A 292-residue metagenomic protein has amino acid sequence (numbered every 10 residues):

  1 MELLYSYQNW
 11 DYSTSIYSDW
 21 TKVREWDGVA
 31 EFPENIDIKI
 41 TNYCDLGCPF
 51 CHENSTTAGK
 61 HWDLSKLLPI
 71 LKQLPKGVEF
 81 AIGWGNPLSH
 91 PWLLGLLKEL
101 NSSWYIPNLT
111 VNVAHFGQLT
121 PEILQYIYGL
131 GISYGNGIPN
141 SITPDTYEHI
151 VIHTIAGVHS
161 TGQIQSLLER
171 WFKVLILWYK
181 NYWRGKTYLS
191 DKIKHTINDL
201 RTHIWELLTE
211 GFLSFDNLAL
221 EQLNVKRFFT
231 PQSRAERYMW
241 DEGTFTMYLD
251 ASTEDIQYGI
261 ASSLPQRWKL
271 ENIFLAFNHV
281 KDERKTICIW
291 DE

Functional and structural regions predicted by a protein language model:
M1-E34, Y248-E292: Flexible mid-to-C-terminal extensions adjoining Fe-S/redox cofactors in radical SAM and related proteins
T14, S18-S65, I260: Canonical Radical SAM [4Fe-4S] cluster-binding loop centered on the CxxxCxxC motif and its immediate flanking residues
N35, E53-W62, K76-H90, L100-Q118 (+2 more regions): Core AdoMet radical
G47, W84, S252-T253: Residue-level recognition of short loop/turn positions
D63-P69, L94, Q118: Leucine-rich repeat
P69, W92-E99, S166, D199-T202: Alpha-helical scaffolding segments of alpha/beta enzyme cores, especially the outer helices of TIM-barrel or partial
G95-S103, E122, H203-L207: Alpha-helical structural signal in soluble globular domains
Y126-L275: Radical SAM enzyme [4Fe-4S]-AdoMet core and its adjacent flexible, acidic and glycine-rich loops/tails across
